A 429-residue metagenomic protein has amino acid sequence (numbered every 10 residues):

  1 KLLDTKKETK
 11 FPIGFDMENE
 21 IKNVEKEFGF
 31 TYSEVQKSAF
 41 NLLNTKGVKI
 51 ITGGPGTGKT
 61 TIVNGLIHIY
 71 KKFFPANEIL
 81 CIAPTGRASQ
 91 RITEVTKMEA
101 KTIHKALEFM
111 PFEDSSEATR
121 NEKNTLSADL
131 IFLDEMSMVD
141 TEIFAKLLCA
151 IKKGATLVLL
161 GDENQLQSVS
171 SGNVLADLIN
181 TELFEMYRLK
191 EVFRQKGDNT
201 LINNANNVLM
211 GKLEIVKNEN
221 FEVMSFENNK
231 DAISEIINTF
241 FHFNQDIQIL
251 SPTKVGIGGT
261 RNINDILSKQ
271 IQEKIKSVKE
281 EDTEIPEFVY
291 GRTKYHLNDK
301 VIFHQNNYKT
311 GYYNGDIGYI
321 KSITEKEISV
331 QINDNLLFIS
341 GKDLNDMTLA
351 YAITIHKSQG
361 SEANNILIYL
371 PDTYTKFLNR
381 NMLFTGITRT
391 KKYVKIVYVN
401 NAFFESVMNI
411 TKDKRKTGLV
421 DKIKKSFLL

Functional and structural regions predicted by a protein language model:
L2-N19, N23, S38-L42, K46-G47 (+1 more regions): Conserved helicase motor core of P-loop NTPases
Y32, C81, F132, I249: Conserved SAM-binding loop
T45, I302-H304, D316-L429: C-terminal accessory regions
T45-I50, T57-T61, G65, I69 (+8 more regions): Conserved helicase motor core of SF1/SF2 NTP-dependent helicases
A100-I103, Y351: Conserved two-lobed SF2 helicase motor
D129, I247, N364: Conserved acidic residues
K152, K294-L297, Y313, S358: Residue-level recognition of short, solvent-exposed, well-ordered loop/turn junctions that link secondary-structure
